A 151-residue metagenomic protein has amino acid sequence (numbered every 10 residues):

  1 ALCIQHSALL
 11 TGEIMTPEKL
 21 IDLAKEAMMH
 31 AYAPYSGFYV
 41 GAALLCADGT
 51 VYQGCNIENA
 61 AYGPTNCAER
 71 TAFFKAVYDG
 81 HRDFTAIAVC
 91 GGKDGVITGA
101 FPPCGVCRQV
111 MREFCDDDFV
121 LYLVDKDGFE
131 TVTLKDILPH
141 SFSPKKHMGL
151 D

Functional and structural regions predicted by a protein language model:
A1-L10: Short, basic, low-complexity termini and linkers enriched in Ser/Thr/Gly/Pro that act as targeting/leader peptides
G12-D22, D125: Short, compositionally biased leader-like segments
E18-A33: Short, basic/aromatic recognition patches
A24, A42-A43, A72, A76: Small-residue (primarily alanine) positions within well-ordered alpha-helices, especially packing/interaction faces
G37-C46, Y122: Short beta-strand scaffold segments in enzyme catalytic cores
Q53-K146: Zn2+-dependent cytidine deaminase-like catalytic core
D151: Phosphate/diphosphate-binding glycine-rich loops and adjacent basic-rich segments that engage nucleotide
